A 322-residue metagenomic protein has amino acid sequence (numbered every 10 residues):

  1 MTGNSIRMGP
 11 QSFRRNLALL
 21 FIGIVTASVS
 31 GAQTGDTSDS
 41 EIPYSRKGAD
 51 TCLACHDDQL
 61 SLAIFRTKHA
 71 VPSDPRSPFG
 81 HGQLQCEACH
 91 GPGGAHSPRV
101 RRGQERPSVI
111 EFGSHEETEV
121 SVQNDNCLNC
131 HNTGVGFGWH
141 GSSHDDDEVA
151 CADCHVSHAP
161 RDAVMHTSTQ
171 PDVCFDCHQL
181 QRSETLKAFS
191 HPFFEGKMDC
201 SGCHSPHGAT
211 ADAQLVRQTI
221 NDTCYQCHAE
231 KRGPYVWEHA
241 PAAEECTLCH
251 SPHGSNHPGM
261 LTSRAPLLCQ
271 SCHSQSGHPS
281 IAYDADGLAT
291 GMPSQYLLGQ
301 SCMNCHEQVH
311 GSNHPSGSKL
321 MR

Functional and structural regions predicted by a protein language model:
M1-F13: N-terminal secretory signal peptides that target proteins for export/translocation
N16-S28: Bacterial N-terminal signal peptides
G31-R322: Short sequence/structural segments immediately N-terminal
